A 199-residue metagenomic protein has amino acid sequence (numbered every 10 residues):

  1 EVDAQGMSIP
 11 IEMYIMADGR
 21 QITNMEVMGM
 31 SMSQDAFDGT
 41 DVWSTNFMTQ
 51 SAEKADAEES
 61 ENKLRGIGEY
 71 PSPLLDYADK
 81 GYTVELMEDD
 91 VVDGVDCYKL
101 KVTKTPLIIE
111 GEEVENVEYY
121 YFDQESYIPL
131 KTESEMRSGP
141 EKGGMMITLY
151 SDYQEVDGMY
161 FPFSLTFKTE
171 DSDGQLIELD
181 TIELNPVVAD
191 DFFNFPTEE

Functional and structural regions predicted by a protein language model:
E1-T49, T83-E88: N-terminal mature ectodomain segment of secretory-pathway/periplasmic proteins
E1-V2, I9-P10, Q21-T23, G29-S31 (+4 more regions): Intrinsically disordered, low-complexity segments enriched in polar/charged residues with Gly/Pro, especially when
V2, M7-I11, M48-A52, N62-G68 (+3 more regions): Generic detector of short, locally flexible boundary/turn motifs and exposed helical patches
I11, Q34, E53-A55, K99 (+2 more regions): Short capping micro-motif at the N-terminus of alpha-helices
M13-R20, D38-T40, E58-E61, D152-Q154 (+1 more regions): A short, sequence-level motif marking secondary-structure junctions
G19, K80, N116-E118: A generic structural signal for short beta-strands and their flanking turns/coil linkers
M28, D93-F195: Gly/Pro-enriched, hydrophobic low-complexity segments that function as extracytoplasmic propeptides/linkers
A36, D41-E113, G139-K142, V188 (+1 more regions): Flexible, processing/modification-adjacent segments and terminal tails in exported/periplasmic/extracellular proteins
